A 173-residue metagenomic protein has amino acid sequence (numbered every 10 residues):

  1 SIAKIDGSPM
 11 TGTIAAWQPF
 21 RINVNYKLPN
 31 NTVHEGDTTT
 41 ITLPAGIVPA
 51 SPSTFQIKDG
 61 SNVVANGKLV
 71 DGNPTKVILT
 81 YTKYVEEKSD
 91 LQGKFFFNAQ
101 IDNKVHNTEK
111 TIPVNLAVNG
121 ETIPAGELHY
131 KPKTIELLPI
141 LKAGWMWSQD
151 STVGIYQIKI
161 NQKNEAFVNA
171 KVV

Functional and structural regions predicted by a protein language model:
S1-I5, A45-T82, V173: A surface/secretory-pathway sequence property marking extracellular, secreted, or lumenal proteins enriched
S1-T32, K110-V173: Serine/threonine-rich, low-complexity linker/repeat segments that form flexible spacers/stalks
P9, I14, T38, V48 (+8 more regions): Compositionally biased, intrinsically disordered low-complexity regions
T13-A15, K27-N31, P44-G46, D59 (+1 more regions): N-terminal ectodomain recognition module in secreted, GPI-anchored, and membrane glycoproteins
T32, I47-P49, E87: Residue-level signal for secondary-structure boundary sites
H34-T38, A50-S53, V168-V173: Short, hydrophobic/aromatic beta-strand segments
I41: Extracellular/lumenal glycan-associated surfaces
K76-T122: Low-complexity, intrinsically disordered segments enriched in Ser/Thr together with acidic residues
